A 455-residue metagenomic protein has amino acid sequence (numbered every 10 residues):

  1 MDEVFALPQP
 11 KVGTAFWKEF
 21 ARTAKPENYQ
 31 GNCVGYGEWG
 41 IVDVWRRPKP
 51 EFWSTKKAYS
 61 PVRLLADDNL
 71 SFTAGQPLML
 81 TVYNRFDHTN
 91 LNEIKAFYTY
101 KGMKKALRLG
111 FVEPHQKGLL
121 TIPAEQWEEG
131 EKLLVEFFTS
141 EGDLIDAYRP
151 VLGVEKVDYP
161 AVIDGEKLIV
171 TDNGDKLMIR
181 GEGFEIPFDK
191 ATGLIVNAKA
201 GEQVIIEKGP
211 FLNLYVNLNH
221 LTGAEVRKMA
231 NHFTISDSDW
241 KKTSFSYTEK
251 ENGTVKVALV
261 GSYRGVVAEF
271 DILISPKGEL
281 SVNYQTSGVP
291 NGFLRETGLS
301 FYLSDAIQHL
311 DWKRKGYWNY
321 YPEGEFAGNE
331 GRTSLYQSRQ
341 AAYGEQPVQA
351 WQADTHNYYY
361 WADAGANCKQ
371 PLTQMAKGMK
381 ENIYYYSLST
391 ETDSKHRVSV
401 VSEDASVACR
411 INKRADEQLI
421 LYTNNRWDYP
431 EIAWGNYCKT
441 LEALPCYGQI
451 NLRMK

Functional and structural regions predicted by a protein language model:
M1-T81, F86-N90: Extended substrate-binding grooves/exosites of carbohydrate-active enzymes
T73-G75, V112-K117, L441-Y447: Solvent-exposed, conformationally flexible loop/turn segments
F86-E93, N291-L294: A short beta-turn/strand-edge loop motif at beta-sheet boundaries
A96-Y98, L299: Short beta-strand elements bearing conserved aromatic residues within extracellular beta-rich modules
T99-K105, S140, A200-Q203, D393: Change "in extracellular beta-sheet-rich domains … of secreted and cell-surface proteins" to "in beta-sheet-rich domains
Y100-F138: Intrinsically disordered, low-complexity Pro/Gly/Ser/Thr-rich segments with frequent PxxP/GP/PP motifs and embedded
Q126-A161: Terminal connector regions
V157-K455: Beta-strand/loop-rich accessory regions of lumenal/periplasmic or secreted enzymes, predominantly carbohydrate-active
